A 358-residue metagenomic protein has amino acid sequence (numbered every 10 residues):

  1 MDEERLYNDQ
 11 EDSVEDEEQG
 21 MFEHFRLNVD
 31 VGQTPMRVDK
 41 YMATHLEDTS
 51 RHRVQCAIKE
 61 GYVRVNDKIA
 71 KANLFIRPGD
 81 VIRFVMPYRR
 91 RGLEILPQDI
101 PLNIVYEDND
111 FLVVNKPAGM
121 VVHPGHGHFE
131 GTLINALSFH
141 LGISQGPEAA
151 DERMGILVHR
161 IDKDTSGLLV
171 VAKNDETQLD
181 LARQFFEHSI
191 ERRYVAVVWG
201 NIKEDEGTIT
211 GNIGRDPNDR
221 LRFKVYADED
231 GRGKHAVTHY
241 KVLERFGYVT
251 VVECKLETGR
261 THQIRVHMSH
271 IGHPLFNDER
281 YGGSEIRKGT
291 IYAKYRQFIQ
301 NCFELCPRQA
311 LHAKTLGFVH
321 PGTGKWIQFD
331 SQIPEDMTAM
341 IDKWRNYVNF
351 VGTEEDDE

Functional and structural regions predicted by a protein language model:
M1-P217, I333-R345, V351-G352, D356-E358: RNA pseudouridine synthases
G32-Q33, E148-D151, D230-R232, A293-C302: Short, glycine- and charge-enriched coil/turn segments that flank and shape catalytic ligand pockets
K59, P117, H123, F129 (+8 more regions): Short glycine/serine/threonine-biased micro-segments
F84-P87, R220-R222, H235, Y295-N301: Short Pro/Gly-enriched beta-strand edge/turn motifs at strand-loop
I104, V198, H239-V242, L275: Conserved hydrophobic positions within beta-strands
D151-R183, I190-E191, G214-H273, E304-E358: The conserved catalytic core of RNA pseudouridine synthases
L275-F318: RNA substrate-recognition surfaces in RNA-acting enzymes
